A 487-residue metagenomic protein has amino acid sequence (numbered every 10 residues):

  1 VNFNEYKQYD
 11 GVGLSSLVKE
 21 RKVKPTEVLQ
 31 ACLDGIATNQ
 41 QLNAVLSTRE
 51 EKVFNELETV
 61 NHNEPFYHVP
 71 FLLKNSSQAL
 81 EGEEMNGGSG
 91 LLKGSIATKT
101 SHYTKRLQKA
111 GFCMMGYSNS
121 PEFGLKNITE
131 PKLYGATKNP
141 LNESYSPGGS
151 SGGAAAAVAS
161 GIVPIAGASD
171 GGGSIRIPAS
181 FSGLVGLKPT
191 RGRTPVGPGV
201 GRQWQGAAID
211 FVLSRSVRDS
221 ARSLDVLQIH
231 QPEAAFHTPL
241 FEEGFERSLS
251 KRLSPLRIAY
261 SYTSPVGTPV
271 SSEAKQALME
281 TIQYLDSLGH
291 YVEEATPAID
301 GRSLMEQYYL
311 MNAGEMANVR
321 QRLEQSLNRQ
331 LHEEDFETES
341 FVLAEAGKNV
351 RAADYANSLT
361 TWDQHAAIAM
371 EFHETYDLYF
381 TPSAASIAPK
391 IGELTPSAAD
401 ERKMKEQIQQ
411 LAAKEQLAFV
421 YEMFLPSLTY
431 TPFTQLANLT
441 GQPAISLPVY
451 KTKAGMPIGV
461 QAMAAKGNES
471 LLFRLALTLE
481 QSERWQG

Functional and structural regions predicted by a protein language model:
V1-T48, A454: An N-terminal boundary/leader segment
K22-P25, L29-Q30, E58, S272-T296 (+3 more regions): Acyltransferase
N63-L80, M114-Y117, T381-S383: ATP-grasp fold ATP-binding core
Y67-Y103: Enzymes and membrane/adaptor proteins characterized by extended Gly/Ser/Thr/Asp/Glu-rich, aromatic-dotted
S101-Q228, P443-L447, M456-G459: Short glycine/serine-rich loop segments
K188-Q276, W485-G487: A short helix-breaking turn/cap at a secondary-structure junction
A235-M311, F336-A344, N349: Gly/Ser-rich, acidic/histidine-flanked active-site/gating loops
V350-G487: Glycine-rich, small-residue loops and helix-cap segments that act as flexible hinges at active-site edges
